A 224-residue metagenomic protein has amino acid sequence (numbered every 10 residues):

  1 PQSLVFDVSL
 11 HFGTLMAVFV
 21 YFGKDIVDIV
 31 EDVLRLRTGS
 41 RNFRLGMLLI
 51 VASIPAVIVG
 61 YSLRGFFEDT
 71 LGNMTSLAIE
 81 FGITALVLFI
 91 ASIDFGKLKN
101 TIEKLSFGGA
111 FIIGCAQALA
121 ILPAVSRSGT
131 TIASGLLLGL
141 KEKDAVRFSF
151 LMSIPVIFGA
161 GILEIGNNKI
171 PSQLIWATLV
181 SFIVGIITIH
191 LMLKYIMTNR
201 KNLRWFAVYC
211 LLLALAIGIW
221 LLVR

Functional and structural regions predicted by a protein language model:
P1-R224: Multi-pass membrane proteins that catalyze or facilitate reactions on polyprenyl-/lipid-phosphate substrates and their
